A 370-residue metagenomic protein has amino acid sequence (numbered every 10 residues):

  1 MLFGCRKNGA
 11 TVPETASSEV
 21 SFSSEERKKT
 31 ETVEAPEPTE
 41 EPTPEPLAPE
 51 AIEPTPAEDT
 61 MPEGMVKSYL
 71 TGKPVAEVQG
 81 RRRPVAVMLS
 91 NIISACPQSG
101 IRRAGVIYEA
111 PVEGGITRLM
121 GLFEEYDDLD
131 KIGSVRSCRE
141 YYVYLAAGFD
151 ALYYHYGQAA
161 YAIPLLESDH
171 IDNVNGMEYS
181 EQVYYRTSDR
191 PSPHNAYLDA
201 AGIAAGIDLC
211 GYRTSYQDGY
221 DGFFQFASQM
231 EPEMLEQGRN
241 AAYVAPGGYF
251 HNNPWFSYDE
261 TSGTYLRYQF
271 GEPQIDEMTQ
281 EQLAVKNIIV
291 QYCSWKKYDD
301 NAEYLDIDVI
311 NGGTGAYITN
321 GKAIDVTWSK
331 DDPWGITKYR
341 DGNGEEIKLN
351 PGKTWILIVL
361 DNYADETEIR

Functional and structural regions predicted by a protein language model:
F3-G4: C-terminal motif of bacterial Sec signal peptides marking the signal peptidase cleavage site
G9-G72: N-terminal, intrinsically disordered, polar/charged segments of Gram-positive cell-envelope systems that serve as
F22, P49-Y108, E113-R370: A surface/extracellular/periplasmic glyco- and lipid-processing/surface-interacting theme
